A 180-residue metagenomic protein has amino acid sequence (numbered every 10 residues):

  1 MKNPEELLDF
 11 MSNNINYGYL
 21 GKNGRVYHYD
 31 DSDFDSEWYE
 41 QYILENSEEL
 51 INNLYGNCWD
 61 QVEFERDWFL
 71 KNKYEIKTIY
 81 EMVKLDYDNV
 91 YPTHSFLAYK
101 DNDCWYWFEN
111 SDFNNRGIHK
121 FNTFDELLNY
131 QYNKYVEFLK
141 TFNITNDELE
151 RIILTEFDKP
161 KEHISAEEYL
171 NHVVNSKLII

Functional and structural regions predicted by a protein language model:
M1-I180: A structural boundary/capping signal
